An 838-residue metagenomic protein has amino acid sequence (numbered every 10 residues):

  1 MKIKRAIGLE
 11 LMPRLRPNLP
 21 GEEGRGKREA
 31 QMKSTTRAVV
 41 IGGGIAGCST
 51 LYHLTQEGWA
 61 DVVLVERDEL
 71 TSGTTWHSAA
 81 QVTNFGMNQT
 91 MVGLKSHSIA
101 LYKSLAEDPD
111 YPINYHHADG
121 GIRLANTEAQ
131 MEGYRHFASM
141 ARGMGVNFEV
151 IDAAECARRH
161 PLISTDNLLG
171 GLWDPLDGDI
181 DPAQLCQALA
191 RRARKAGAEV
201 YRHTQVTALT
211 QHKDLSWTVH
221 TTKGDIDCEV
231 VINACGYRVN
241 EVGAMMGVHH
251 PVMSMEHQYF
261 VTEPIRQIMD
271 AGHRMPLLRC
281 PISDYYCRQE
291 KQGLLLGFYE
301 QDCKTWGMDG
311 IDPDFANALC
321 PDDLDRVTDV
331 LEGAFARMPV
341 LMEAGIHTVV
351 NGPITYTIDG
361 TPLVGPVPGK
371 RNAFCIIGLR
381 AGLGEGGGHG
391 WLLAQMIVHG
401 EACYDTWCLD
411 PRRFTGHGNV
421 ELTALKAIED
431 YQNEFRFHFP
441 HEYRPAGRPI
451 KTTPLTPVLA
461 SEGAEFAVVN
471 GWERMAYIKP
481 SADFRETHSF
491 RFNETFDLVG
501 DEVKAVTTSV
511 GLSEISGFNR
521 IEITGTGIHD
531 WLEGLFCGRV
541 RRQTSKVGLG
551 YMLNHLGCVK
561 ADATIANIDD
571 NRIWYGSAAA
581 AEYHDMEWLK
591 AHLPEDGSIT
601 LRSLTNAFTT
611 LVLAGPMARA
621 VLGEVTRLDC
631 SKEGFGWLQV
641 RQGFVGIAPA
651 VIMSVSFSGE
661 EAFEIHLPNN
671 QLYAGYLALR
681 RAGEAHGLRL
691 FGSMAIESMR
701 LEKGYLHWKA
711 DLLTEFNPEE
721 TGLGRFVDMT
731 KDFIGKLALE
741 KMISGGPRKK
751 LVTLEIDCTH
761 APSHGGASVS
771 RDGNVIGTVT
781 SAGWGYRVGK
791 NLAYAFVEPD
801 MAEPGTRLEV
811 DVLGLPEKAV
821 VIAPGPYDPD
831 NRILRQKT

Functional and structural regions predicted by a protein language model:
K33-A46, V63: Beta1/beta-strand and adjacent pyrophosphate-binding region of the FAD-binding site in flavoprotein oxidoreductases
S49, P112, A208-P321, D329-V340 (+3 more regions): Flavin-dependent oxidoreductases
T55-T75: Glycine-rich FAD pyrophosphate-binding loop
A79-N84, G120-R123, V248-H273, D329 (+4 more regions): Central beta-strand plus flanking loop segment that forms part of the substrate or channel wall within the catalytic
A79-R159, I282-C287, G293, P321 (+3 more regions): Dinucleotide-binding Rossmann-like beta1-alpha1 core, especially the glycine-rich loop that anchors the ADP
L101-S104, A125-A196, Y201-R202, T207-L215 (+2 more regions): Flavin (FAD/FMN) cofactor-binding and adjacent substrate-gating region of FAD-dependent oxidoreductase domains
I282, A318-H438, Y443-G447: C-terminal catalytic lobe of FAD-dependent flavoproteins
Y404-D405, D410-T838: Glycine/proline-enriched, intrinsically flexible loops and inter-domain linkers
